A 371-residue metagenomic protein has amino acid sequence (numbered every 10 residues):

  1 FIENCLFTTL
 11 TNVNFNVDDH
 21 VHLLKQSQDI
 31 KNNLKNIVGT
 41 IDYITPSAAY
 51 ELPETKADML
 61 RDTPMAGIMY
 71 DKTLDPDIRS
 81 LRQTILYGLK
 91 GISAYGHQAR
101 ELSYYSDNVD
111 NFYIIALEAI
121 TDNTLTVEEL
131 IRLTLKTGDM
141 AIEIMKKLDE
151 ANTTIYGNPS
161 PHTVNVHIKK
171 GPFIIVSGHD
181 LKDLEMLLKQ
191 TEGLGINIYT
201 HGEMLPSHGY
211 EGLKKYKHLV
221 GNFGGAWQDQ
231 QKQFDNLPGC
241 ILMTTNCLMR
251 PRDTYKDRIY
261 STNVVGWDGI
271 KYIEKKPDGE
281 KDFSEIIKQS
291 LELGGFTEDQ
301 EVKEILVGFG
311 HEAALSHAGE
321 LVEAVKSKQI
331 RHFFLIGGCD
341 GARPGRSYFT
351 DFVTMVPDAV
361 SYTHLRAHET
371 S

Functional and structural regions predicted by a protein language model:
F1-G212, D235, L321, V325 (+4 more regions): Catalytic cofactor-binding cores of redox enzymes
D139-E150, I174, G295-A314, I336: Acidic/glycine-enriched edge-of-secondary-structure segments
L213-L219, D257-I259, Y348-V353: Short secondary-structure boundary/capping segments
K214-D229, S371: Acidic, Ser/Thr-rich peripheral helices and adjacent loops at domain boundaries
N222-T245: Phosphate/diphosphate-binding loops
C247-S316: Active-site cores of enzymes that catalyze phosphoryl transfer or operate on phosphate-rich substrates
I330-R331: Loop/turn elements at helix/coil->beta-strand transitions in domains of secreted/extracellular proteins
T363-T370: Conserved small/polar residues in nucleotide/adenosyl-binding loops
